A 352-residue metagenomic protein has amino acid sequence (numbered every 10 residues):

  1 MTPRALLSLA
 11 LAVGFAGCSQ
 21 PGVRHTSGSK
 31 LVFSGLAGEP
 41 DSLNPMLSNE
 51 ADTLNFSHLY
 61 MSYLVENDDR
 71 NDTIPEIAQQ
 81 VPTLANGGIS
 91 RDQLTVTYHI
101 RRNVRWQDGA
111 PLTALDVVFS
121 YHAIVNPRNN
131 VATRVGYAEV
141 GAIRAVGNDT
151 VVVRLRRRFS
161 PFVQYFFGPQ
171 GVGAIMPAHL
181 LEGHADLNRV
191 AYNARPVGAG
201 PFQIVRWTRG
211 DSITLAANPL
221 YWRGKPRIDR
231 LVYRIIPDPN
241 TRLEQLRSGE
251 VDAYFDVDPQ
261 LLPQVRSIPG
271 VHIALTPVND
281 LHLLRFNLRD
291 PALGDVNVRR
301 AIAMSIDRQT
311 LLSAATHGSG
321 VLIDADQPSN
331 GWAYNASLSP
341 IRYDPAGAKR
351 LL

Functional and structural regions predicted by a protein language model:
A16-G17: C-terminal motif of bacterial Sec signal peptides marking the signal peptidase cleavage site
G28-G38, Q79, L94-Y98, S120 (+4 more regions): Short, well-ordered beta-strand elements
S34-S90, H122, R195-A199: N-terminal lobe/hinge region of extracytoplasmic solute-binding protein
D68-R70, P169-P226, R230, N240 (+1 more regions): Gly/Pro-rich hinge or "lid" segments in bacterial periplasmic/extracellular proteins
V81-N130, V146, V152-R154, Q245 (+1 more regions): Aromatic- and charge-enriched surface segment that lines or borders ligand/interaction sites
R134-E182, R206: Surface-exposed binding/hinge segments that line and control ligand-binding clefts or catalytic entry sites
V190, N218-Q264, R300: Ligand-site clamp/hinge motif
T214-P219, G294-L352: Append "and occasionally in soluble cytosolic enzymes with long acidic Gly/Pro-rich linkers
